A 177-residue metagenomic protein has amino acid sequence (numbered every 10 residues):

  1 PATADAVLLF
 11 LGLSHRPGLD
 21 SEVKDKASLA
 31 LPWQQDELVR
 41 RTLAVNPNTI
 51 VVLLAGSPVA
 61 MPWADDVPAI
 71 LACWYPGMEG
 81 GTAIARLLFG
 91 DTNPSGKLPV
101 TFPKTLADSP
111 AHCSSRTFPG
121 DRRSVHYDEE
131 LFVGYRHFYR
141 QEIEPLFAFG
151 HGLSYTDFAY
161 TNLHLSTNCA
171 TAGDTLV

Functional and structural regions predicted by a protein language model:
P1-D66: Hydrophobic helix-and-loop "lid/oligomerization" segment in the mid-to-C-terminal part of catalytic domains
L54-V177: Secreted, periplasmic, or luminal enzymes acting at the cell surface/secretory milieu
